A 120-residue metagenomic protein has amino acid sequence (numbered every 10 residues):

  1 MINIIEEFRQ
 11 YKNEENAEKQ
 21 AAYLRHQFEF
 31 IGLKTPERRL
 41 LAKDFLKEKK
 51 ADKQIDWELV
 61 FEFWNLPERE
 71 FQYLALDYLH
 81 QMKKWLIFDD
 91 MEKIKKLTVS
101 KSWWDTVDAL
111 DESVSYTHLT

Functional and structural regions predicted by a protein language model:
M1-E62: N-terminal alpha-helical scaffold/docking segments in eukaryotic complex subunits
L59-F63, K93-T98: Alpha-solenoid HEAT/Armadillo-like helical repeat scaffolds in large eukaryotic proteins
P67-E68, S102-W103: Short inter-helical turns and helix N-cap capping residues of alpha-solenoid HEAT/ARM repeat scaffolds
Q72, V107-D108: Residue-level detector of extended alpha-helical repeat arrays and alpha-solenoid scaffolds
L79, L110-S115: Hydrophobic core/packing positions within alpha-helical solenoid repeats
T117-T120: Conserved small/polar residues in nucleotide/adenosyl-binding loops
